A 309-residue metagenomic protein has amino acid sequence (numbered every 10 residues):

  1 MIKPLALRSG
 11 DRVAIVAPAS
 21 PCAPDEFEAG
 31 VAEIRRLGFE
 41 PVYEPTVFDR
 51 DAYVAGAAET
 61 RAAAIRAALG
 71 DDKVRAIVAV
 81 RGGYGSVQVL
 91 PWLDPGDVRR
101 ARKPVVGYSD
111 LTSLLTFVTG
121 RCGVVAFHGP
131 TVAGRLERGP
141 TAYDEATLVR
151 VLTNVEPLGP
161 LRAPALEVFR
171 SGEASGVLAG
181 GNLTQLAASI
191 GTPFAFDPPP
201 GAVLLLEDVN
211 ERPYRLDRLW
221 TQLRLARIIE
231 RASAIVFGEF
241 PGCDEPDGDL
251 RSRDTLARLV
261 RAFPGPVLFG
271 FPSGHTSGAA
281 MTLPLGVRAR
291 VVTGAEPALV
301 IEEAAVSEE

Functional and structural regions predicted by a protein language model:
M1-K73: ATP/NTP phosphate-donor binding region
P21-E33, E173, V177-V209: Conserved beta-alpha junction segments in alpha/beta enzyme cores
D71-A76, R231-A232: Short acidic/histidine-rich motifs immediately flanking catalytic phosphotransfer sites in two-component signaling
A76-V87, W92, Y108: N-terminal glycine-rich "phosphate-gripper" loop used for MgATP/nucleotide binding and carboxylate activation
L93-F117, V125-T131, F263-P266: Short, acidic/small-residue loops that bind anionic groups at enzyme active sites
G123-A187, G191: Conserved anion/nucleotide-ligand pocket segment
A195-R251: Internal helical hairpin/lid segments
E239-E309: ATP/nucleoside-binding phosphotransfer catalytic cores, i.e., glycine-rich phosphate-binding loops
